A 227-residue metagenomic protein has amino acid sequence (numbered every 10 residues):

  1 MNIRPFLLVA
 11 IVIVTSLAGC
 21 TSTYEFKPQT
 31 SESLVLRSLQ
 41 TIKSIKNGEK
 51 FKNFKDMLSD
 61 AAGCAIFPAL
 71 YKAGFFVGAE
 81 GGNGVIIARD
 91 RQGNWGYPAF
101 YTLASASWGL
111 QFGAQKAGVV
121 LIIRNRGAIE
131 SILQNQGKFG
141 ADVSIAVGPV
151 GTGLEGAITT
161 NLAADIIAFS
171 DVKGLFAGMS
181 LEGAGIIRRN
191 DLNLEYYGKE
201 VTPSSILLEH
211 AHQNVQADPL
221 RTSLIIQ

Functional and structural regions predicted by a protein language model:
M1-L7: Bacterial N-terminal signal peptides that target proteins for export
L8-I13: Hydrophobic helical h-region of N-terminal Sec-dependent signal peptides in bacterial secretory/periplasmic proteins
L17-G19: C-terminal motif of bacterial Sec signal peptides marking the signal peptidase cleavage site
T21-Q227: Small-residue-enriched, tightly packed secondary-structure blocks
